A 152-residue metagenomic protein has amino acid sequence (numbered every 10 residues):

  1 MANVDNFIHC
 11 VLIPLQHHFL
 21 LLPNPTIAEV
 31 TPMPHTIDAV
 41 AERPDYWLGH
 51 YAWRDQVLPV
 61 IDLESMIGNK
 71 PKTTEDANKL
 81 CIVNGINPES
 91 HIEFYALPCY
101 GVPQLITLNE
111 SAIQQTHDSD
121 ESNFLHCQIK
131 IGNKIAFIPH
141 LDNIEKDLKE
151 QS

Functional and structural regions predicted by a protein language model:
M1-S152: An acidic, low-aromatic, low-complexity terminal/linker signal
